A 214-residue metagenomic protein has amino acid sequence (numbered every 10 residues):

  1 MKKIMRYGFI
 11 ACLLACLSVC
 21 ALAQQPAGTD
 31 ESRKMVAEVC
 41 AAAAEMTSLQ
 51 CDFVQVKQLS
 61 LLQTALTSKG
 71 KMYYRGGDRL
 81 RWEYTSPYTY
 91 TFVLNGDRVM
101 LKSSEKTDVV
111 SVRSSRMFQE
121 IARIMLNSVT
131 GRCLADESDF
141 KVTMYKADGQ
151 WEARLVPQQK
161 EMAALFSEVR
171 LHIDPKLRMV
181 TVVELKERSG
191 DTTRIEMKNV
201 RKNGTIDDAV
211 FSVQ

Functional and structural regions predicted by a protein language model:
M1-Y7: Positively charged n-region of N-terminal signal peptides that target proteins for export
G8-C20: Bacterial N-terminal signal peptides
C20-T64, V210-Q214: N-terminal leader/targeting segments and the immediate start of mature chains
Q25, K71-R123, T193: An acidic-aromatic
A43, E120-L134: Short, solvent-exposed helix-to-loop capping segments enriched in aromatics
F53, L80-Y84, V99-K102, A153-L155 (+1 more regions): Short hydrophobic/aromatic-rich beta-strand segments that constitute the beta-sheet cores of beta-sandwich/beta-barrel
L59-L61, R81, Y88-T91, D108 (+3 more regions): Short beta-strands and strand-coil junctions in structured, solvent-facing domains, enriched
V110, C133-Q214: Gly/Pro-enriched, hydrophobic low-complexity segments that function as extracytoplasmic propeptides/linkers
